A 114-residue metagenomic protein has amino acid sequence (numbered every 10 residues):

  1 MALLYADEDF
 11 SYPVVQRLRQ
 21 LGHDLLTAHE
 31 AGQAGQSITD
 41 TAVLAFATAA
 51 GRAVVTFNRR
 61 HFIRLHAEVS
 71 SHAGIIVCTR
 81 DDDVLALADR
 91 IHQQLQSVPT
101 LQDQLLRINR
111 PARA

Functional and structural regions predicted by a protein language model:
M1-E8, Y12-Q20, L26, Q33-G35 (+2 more regions): Acidic, PIN/NYN-like endoribonuclease modules and their adjacent C-terminal/linker elements
D40, A50: Basic, amphipathic alpha-helical patches used to engage nucleic acids or provide basic targeting signals, exemplified
R52-L65: Acidic, metal-binding active-site segment of PIN/NYN-like and related structure-specific nucleases
